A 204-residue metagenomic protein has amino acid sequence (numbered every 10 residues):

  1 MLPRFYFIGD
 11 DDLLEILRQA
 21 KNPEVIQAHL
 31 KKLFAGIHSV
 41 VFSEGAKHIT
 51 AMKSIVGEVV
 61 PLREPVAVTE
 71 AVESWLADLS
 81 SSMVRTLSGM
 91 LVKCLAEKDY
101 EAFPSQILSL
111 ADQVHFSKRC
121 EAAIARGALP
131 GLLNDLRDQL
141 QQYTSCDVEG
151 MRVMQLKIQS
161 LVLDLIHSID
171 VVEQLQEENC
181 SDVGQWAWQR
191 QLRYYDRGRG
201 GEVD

Functional and structural regions predicted by a protein language model:
M1-I37: Amphipathic alpha-helical packing elements
Q27, K31-D204: Extended, charged/polar low-complexity intrinsically disordered regions
